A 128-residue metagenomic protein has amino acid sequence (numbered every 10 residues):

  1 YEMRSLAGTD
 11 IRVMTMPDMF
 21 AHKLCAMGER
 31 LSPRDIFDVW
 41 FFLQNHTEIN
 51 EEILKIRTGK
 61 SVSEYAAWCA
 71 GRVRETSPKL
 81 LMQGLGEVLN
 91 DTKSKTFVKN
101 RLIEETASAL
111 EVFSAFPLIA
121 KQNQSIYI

Functional and structural regions predicted by a protein language model:
Y1-I128: Structured mid-to-C-terminal alpha-helical surface segments
